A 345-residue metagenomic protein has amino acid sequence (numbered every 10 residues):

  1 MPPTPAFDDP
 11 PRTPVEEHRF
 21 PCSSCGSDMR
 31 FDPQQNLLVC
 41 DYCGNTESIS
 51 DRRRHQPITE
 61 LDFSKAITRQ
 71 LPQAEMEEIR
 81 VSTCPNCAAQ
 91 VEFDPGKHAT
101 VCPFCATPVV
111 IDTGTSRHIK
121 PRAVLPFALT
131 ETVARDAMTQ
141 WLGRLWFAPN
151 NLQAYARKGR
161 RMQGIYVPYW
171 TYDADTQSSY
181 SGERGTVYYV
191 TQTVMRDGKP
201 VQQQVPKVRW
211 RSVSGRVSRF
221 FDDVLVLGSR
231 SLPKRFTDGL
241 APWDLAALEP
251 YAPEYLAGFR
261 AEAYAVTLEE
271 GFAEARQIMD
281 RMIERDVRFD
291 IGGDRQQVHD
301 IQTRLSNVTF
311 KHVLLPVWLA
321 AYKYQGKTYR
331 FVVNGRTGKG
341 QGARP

Functional and structural regions predicted by a protein language model:
P2-R12, D51: Basic, amphipathic N-terminal segments
E17-R19, L37, E77-V81, A99: Residues immediately within or flanking Cys/His clusters that coordinate Zn2+ in small zinc-binding modules
C22-C25, C40-C43, C84-C87, C102-C105: Short cysteine-rich clusters marking metal-coordination/redox-active sites
F31-D32, I49-S50, F93-D94, I111-D112: Short, non-ligating residues that shape and space the ligands of small metal-coordination modules and catalytic
Q35-I49, V101-C102, V109: Hydrophobic or amphipathic alpha-helical targeting/insertion segments
S50-T68: General zinc-binding finger modules coordinated by cysteine/histidine
M76, I119-K323, T328: Charged, low-complexity helical/coil segments in non-catalytic cytosolic or luminal regions
Y322-P345: Juxtamembrane amphipathic/hinge helix adjacent to a transmembrane helix
